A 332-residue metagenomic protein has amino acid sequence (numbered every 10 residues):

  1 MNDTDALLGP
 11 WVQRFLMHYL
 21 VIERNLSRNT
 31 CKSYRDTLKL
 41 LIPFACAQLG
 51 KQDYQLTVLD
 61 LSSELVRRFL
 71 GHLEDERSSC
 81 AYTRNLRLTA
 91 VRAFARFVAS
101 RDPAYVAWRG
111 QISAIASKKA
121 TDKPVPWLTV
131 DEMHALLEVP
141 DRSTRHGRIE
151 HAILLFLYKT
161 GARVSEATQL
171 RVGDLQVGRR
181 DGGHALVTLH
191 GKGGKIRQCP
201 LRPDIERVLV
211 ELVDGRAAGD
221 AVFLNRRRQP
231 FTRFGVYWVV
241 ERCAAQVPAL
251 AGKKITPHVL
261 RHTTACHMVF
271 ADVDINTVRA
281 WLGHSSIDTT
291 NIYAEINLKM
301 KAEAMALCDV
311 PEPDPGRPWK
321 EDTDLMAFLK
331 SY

Functional and structural regions predicted by a protein language model:
M1-Y332: Conserved catalytic core of the tyrosine transesterase superfamily
